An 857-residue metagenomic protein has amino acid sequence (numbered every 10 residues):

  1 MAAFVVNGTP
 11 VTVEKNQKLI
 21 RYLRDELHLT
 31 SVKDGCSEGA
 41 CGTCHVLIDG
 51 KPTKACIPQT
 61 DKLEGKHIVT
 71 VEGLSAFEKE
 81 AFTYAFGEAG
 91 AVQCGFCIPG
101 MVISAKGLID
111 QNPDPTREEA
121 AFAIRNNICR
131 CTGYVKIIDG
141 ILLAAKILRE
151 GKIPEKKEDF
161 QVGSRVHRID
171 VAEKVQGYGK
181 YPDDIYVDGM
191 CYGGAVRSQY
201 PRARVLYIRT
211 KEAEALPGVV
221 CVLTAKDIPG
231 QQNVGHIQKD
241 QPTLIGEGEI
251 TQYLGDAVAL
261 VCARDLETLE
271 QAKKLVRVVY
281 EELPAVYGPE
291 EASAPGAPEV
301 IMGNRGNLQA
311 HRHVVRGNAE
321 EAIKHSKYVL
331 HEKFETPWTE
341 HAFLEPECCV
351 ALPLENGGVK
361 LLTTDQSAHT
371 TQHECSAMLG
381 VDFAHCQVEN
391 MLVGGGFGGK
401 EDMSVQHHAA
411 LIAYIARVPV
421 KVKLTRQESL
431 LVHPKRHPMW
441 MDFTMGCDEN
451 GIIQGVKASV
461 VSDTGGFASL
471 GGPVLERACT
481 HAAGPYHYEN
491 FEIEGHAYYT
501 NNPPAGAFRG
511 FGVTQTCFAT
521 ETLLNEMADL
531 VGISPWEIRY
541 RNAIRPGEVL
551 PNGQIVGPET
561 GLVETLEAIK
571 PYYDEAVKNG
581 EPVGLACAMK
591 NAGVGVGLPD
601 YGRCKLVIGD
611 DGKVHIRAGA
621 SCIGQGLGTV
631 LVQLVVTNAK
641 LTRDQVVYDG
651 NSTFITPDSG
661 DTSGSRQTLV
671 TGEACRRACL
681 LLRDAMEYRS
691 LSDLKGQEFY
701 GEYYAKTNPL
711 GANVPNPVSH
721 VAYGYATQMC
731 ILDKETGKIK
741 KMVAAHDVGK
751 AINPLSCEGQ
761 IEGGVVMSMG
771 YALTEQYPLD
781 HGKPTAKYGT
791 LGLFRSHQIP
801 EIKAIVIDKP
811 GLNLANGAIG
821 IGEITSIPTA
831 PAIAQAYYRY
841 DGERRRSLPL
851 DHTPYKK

Functional and structural regions predicted by a protein language model:
M1-K156, V596: Signature of N-terminal electron-transfer/Fe-S-associated modules in redox systems
V46, E173, G179, C348-P353 (+9 more regions): Short beta-strand elements
G90, S164, D170-Q176, G306-C349 (+2 more regions): Glycine-rich loop/linker segments at domain edges
I124-P182, L566-I569, A576, P582 (+6 more regions): Intrinsic disorder at enzyme termini
A145-L308, V329, I415: Flexible, low-hydrophobicity surface segments
A225-K226, V381-H385, I415-V420, E449 (+2 more regions): C-terminal catalytic domains of large/alpha subunits in multi-subunit enzymes
A257, R264-D265, V418-G465, E673-S692: Phosphate/diphosphate-binding loops
G296-L379, A543-K613, Q633, D693-V718 (+1 more regions): Helix-loop-helix junctions that connect adjacent transmembrane helices in secondary transporters/permeases, recognized
